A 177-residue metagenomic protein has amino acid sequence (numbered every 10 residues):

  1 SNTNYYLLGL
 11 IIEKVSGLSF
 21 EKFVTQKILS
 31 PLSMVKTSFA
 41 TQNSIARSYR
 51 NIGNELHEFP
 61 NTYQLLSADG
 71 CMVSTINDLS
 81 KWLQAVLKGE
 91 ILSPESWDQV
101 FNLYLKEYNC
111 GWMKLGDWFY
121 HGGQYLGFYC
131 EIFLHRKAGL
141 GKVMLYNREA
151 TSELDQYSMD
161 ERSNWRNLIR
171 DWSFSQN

Functional and structural regions predicted by a protein language model:
S1-L126, C130-E131: Short, surface-exposed loop or secondary-structure junction motifs that flank catalytic or metal-binding residues
Y6-L8, V73, W82, G139 (+3 more regions): A generic signature of intrinsically disordered, low-complexity regions enriched in glycine/proline and charged/polar
S44-I45, Y104-L105, V143-L145, E153-D155 (+1 more regions): Short, intrinsically disordered/low-complexity patches at protein termini and at juxtamembrane boundaries
E131-S152: Short, well-ordered beta-strand elements
A150-N177: Short, gly/Ser/Thr-rich active-site loops of penicillin-recognizing serine hydrolases
